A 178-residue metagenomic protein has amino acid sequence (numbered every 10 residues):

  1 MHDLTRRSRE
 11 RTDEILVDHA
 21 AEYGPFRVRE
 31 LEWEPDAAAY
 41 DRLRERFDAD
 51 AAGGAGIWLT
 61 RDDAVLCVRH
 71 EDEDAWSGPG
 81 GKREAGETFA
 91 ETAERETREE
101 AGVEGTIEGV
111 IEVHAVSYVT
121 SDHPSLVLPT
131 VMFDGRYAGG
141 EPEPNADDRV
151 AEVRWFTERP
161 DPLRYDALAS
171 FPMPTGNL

Functional and structural regions predicted by a protein language model:
M1-L4, L178: A carboxyl-terminal module marker
R6-G56: Acidic, metal-coordinating catalytic segment for phosphate/diphosphate chemistry, firing primarily on the Nudix
G53-A55, P129-V131, A151: Change "...and in nucleic-acid phosphodiester-cleaving endonucleases..." to "...and in nucleic-acid processing enzymes
L59, M132-R136, R154-T157: Short, well-ordered beta-strand micro-motif
T60-E99: Conserved Nudix-box catalytic region and its N-terminal flanking loop in Nudix hydrolases and closely related
E104-V113: A short coil-to-beta-strand element that immediately follows conserved catalytic motifs
A115-P142: Active-site-adjacent beta-strand/loop module that shapes the phosphate/pyrophosphate-binding cleft
P144-T175: NUDIX/MutT-family hydrolases
